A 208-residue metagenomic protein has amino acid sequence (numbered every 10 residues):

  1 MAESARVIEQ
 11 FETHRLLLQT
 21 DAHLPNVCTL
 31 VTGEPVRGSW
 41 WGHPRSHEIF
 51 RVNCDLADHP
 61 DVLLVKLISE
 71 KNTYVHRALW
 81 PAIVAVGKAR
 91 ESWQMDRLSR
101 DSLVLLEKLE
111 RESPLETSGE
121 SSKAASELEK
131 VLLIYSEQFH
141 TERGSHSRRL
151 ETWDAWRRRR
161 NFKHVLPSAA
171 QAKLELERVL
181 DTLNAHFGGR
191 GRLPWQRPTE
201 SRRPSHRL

Functional and structural regions predicted by a protein language model:
M1-L208: Long, low-complexity intrinsically disordered regions
